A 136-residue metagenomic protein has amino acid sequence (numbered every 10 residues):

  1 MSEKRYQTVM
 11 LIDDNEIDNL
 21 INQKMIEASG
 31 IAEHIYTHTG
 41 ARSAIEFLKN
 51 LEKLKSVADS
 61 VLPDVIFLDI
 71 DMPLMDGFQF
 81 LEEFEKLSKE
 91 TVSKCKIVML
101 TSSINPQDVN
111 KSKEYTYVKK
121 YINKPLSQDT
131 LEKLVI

Functional and structural regions predicted by a protein language model:
M1-M10, I17-I21, E27-I31, L62 (+1 more regions): Non-catalytic signal-transmission and effector/linker regions of two-component phosphorelay proteins
I12-N15, G40, D69: Acidic di-acidic motifs
N22, A44, G77-E83: Short alpha-helical interaction/output segments
K24, Q79, V92-V98, S103-K120: Alpha4 helix (beta4-alpha4-beta5 surface) of REC/receiver domains from two-component response regulators
T37-N50, G77: Helix N-cap/capping motif at the beta->alpha junctions
E52-F67: Active-site beta3 strand of CheY-like receiver
I66, K120-Y121: Two-component signal transduction core modules
M72: Receiver (REC) domain active-site loop signature in two-component systems and cognate sites in sensor histidine kinases
